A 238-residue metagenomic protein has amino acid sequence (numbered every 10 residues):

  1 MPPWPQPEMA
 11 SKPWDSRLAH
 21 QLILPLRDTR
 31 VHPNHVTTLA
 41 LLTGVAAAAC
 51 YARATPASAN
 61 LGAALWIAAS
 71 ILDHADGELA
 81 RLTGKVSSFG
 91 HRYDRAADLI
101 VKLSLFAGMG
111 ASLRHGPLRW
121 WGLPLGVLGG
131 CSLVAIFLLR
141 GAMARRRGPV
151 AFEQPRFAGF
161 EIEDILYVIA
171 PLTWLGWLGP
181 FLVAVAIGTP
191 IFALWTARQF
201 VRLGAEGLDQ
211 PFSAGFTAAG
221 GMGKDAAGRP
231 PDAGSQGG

Functional and structural regions predicted by a protein language model:
M1-I23, R92-G238: A feature for the membrane-embedded catalytic helix bundles of lipid/isoprenoid biosynthetic enzymes
I23-V31, F89-G90: Membrane interfacial helix-start motif at the N-side
L26-D28, A80-R81, L172: Helix-capping/transition residues at the boundaries of transmembrane alpha-helices and the short helical linkers
P33-F89: Membrane-embedded alpha-helical segments that form the functional core of polytopic membrane enzymes, especially those
